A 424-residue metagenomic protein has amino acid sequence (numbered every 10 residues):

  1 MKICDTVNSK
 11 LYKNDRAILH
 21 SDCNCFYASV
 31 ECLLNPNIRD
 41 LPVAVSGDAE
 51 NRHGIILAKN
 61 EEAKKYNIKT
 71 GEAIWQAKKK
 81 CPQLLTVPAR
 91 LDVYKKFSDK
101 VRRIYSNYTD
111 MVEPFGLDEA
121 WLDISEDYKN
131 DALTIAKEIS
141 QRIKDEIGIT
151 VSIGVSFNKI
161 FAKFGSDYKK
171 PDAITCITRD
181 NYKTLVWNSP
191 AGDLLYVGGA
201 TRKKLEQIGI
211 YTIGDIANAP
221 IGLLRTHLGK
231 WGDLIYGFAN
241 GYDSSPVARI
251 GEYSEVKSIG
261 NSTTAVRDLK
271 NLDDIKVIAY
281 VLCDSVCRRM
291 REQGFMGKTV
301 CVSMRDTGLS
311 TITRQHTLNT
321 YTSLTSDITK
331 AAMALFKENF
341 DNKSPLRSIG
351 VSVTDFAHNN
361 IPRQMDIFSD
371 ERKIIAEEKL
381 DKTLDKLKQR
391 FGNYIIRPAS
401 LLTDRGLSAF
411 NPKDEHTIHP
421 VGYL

Functional and structural regions predicted by a protein language model:
M1-G237, I250, R288, I374-L424: Gly/Gly-Pro- and Ser/Thr-rich, intrinsically disordered tail segments characteristic of DNA damage-repair and tolerance
L11, H20, K203-L346, H419: DNA-contacting surface of Y-family translesion DNA polymerases
F26, A49-R52, T307-S310, F356-N359: Short, charged/polar surface micro-motifs in flexible loops or helix N-caps
L41, V151, D172, K298-V300 (+2 more regions): Change "...and in nucleic-acid phosphodiester-cleaving endonucleases..." to "...and in nucleic-acid processing enzymes
F115-E119, S156-K159, F295-T299, S344-S348: Short Gly/Ser/Thr- and Asp/Glu-enriched loop/turn motifs at secondary-structure junctions
A120-E126, T313-H316, R363-S369: Short, hydrophobic beta-strand segments
D327, M333-R390: C-terminal hydrophobic structural anchor segments that stabilize assembly/packing rather than catalytic chemistry
